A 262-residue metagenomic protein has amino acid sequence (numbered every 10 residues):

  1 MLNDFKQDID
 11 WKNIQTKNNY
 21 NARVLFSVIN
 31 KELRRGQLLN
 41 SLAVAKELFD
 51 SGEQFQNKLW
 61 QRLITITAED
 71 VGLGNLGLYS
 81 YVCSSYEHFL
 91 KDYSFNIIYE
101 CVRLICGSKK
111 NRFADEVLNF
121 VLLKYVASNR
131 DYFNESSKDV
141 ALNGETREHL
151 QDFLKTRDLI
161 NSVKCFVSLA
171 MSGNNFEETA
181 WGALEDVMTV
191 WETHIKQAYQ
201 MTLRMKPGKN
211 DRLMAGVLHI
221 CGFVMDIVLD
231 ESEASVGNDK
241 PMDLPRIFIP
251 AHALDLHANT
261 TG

Functional and structural regions predicted by a protein language model:
M1-W11: Short, charge-rich, low-complexity alpha-helical interaction segments
I9-K12, R23, L39-G262: C-terminal alpha-helical interaction modules of replication/initiation AAA+ assemblies
T16-N21: Short helix-capping and inter-helix turn/linker motifs at the boundaries of alpha-helical repeat units
F26-K31: Amphipathic alpha-helical repeat scaffolds
